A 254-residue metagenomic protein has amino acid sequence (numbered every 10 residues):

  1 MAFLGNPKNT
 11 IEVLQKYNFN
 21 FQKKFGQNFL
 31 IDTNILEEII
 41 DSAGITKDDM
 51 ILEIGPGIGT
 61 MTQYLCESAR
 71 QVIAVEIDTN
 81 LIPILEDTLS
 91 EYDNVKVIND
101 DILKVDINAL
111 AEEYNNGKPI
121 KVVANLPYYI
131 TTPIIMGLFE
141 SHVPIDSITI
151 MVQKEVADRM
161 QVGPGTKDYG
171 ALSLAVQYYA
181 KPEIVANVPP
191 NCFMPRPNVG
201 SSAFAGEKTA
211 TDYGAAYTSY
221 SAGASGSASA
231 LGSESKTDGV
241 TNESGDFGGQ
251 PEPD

Functional and structural regions predicted by a protein language model:
M1-A222, A228, G245-P253: Catalytic cores of RNA-modifying enzymes
Y220, G232-S235: Extended, hydrophobic beta-loop-alpha segments that form or line the acyl/peptidyl-thioester binding and transfer paths
